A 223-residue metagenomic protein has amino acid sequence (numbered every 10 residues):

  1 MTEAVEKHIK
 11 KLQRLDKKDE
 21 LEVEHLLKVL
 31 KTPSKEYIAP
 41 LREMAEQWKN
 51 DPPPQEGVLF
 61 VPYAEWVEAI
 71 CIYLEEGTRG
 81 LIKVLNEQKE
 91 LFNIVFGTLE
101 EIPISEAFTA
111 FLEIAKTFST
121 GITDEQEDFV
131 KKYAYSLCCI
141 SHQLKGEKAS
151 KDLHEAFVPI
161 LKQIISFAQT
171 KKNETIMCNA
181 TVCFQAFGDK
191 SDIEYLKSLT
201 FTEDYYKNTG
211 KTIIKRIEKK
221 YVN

Functional and structural regions predicted by a protein language model:
M1-L12, T32-D51, Y73-N86, I104-G121 (+3 more regions): Amphipathic alpha-helical scaffolding segments comprising HEAT/armadillo-like alpha-solenoid repeats
E20-P33, P53-E75, G80-K83, F92-E106 (+3 more regions): Structural detector for internal amphipathic alpha-helices that build alpha-solenoid repeat scaffolds
K171-K172: Outer-membrane beta-barrel transmembrane domain signature
